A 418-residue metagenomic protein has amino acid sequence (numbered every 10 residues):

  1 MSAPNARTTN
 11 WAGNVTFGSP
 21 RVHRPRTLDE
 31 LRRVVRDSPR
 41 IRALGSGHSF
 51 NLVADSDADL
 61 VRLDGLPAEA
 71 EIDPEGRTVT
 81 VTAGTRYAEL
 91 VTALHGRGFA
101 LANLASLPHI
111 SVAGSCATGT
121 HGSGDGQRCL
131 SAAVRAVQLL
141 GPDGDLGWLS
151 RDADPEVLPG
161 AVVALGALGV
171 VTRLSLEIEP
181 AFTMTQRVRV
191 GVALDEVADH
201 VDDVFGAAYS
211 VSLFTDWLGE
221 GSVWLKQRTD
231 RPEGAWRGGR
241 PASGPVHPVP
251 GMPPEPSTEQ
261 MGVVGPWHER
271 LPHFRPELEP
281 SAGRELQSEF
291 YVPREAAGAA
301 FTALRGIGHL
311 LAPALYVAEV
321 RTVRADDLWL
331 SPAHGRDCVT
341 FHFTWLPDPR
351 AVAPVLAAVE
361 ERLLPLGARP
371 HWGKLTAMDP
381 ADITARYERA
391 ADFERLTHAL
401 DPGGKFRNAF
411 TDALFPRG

Functional and structural regions predicted by a protein language model:
G13-H109, G119-G124, L213, V320: Glycine-rich N-terminal segment of FAD-binding domains in flavoprotein oxidoreductases, spanning the beta-loop-helix
N14-V15, V35, L52-A54, E71-P74 (+4 more regions): Solvent-exposed alpha-helices and their adjacent loops that cap or buttress functional pockets in soluble metabolic
N51-E71, G122-G144, V170-E177, V339: Structural signature of FAD isoalloxazine-binding scaffolds in flavoprotein oxidoreductases
T92-H95, G141, G147, P332-H334 (+6 more regions): Non-transmembrane, aqueous-exposed alpha-helical and coiled segments at domain scale
R135-A314, T322: C-terminal substrate-binding/cap subdomain adjacent to the FAD-binding core in PCMH-type and related FAD-linked
L271-R386: Substrate-recognition/cap regions that form aromatic- and gly/pro-loop-enriched pockets for small-molecule ligands
L366-G418: Activity-critical C-terminal alpha-helical subdomain
